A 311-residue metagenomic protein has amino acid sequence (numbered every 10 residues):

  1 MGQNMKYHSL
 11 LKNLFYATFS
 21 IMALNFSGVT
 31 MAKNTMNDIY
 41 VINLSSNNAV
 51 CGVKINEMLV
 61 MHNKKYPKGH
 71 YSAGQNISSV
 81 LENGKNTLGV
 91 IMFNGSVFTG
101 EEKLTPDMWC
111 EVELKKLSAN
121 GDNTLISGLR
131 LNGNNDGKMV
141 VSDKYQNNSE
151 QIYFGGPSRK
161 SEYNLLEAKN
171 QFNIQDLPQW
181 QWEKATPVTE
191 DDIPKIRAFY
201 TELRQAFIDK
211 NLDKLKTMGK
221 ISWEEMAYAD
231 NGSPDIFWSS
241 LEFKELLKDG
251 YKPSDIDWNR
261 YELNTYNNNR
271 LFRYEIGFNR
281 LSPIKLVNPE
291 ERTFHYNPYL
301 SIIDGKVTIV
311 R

Functional and structural regions predicted by a protein language model:
N4-T18: Bacterial N-terminal signal peptides that target proteins for export
T30-A32: Boundary at the C-terminal end of the N-terminal hydrophobic targeting segment
T35-V41, S45-E111: Beta-strand-rich ligand-recognition modules
A49-V53, A119-T124, K306-T308: Short, surface-exposed beta-strand/loop "edge" segments at domain boundaries and coil↔beta transitions
F98-G137: Exposed low-complexity, polar/acidic, P/S/T/G-rich flexible segments that act as propeptides, protease-susceptible
L129-R311: Activation corresponds to long, low-complexity, non-globular regions
